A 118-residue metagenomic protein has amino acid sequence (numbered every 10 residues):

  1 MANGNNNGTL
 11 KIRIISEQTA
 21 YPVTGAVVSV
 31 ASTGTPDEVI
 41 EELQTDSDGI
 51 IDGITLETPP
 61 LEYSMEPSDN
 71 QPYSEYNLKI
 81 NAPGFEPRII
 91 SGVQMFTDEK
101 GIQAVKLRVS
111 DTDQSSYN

Functional and structural regions predicted by a protein language model:
M1-V23, G34-D37, L43, K106-Y117: Beta-strand-rich domain onsets/edges
A26-T33, L78: Hydrophobic beta-strand segments
V30, T58-P60, M95: A short acidic/small-residue loop/turn micro-motif
A31-D37, P83-F85: Change "in extracellular beta-sheet-rich domains … of secreted and cell-surface proteins" to "in beta-sheet-rich domains
T35-S64: Short, acidic Ser/Thr/Gly-rich low-complexity loop/linker segments typical of extracellular and cell-surface proteins
I51, R88, G101-Q103: Short strand-edge motifs at loop-to-beta-strand transitions and within beta-strands of extracellular beta-rich domains
P60-G92: A short, solvent-exposed loop/turn motif at the edges and junctions of modular extracellular/periplasmic domains
G92-E99, K106-S110: Short beta-strand edge segments in extracellular beta-sheet folds
